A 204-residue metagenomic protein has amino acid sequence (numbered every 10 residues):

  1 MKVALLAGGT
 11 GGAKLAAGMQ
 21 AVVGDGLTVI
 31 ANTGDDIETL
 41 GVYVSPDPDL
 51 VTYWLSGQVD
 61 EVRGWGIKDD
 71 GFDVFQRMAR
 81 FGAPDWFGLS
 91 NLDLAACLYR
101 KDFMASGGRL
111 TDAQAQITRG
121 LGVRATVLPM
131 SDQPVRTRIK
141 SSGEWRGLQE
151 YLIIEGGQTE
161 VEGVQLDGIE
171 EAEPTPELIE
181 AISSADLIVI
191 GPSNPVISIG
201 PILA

Functional and structural regions predicted by a protein language model:
M1-A4: Extreme N-terminal starter segment of soluble prokaryotic enzymes
T10-G11, I30, S193-I197: Short glycine-rich anion-binding loops that position phosphate/pyrophosphate groups of nucleotides and phosphorylated
G11-A16, I37-L40: Short N-terminal binding/cap micro-motifs at the start of the first secondary-structure element
K14-L27: A short, Lys/Arg-enriched amphipathic alpha-helix followed by its capping loop at the start of a domain
A21, N32-L166: Electropositive, gly/pro-rich neighborhoods at or near active sites that engage anionic ligands
D167-E173: Short gly/ser/thr-rich secondary-structure transition/capping motifs
A185: An anion/phosphate-binding loop that grips the pyrophosphate of nucleotide cofactors and donors
I202-A204: Charged helix-capping and loop-helix junction motifs
